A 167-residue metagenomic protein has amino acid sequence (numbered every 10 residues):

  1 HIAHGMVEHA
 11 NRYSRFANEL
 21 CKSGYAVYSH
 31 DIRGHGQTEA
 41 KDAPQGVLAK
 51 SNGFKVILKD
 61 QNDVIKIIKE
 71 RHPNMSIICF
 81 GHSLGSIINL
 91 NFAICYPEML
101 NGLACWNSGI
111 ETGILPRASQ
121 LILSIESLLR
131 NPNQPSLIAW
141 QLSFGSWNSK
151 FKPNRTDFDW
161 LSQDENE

Functional and structural regions predicted by a protein language model:
A3, H30-I32, W106: Alpha/beta-hydrolase
H4-E8: Active-site glycine-rich loops that stabilize anionic/oxyanionic intermediates across multiple enzyme folds
A10-R12, A17-A43: Conserved alpha/beta-hydrolase
A49-K69: Alpha/beta-hydrolase active-site loop
H72-S83: Alpha/beta-hydrolase fold nucleophile elbow
G81-N91: Glycine-rich nucleophile elbow surrounding the catalytic serine of serine-hydrolase chemistry
N91-N166: Alpha/beta-hydrolase-fold enzymes
